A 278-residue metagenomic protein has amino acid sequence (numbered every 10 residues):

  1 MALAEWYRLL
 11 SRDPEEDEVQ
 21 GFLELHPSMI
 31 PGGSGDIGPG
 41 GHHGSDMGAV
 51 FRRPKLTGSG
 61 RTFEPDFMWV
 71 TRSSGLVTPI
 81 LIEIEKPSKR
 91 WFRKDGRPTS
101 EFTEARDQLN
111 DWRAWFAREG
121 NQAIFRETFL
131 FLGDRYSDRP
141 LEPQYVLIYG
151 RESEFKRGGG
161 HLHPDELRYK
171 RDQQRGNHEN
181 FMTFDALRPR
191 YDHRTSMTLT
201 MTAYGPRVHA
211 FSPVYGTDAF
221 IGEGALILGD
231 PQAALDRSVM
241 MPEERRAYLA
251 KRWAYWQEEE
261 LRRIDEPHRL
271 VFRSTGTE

Functional and structural regions predicted by a protein language model:
M1-E278: Charged, terminal alpha-helix-loop-beta segments that serve as non-catalytic nucleic-acid engagement and/or assembly
